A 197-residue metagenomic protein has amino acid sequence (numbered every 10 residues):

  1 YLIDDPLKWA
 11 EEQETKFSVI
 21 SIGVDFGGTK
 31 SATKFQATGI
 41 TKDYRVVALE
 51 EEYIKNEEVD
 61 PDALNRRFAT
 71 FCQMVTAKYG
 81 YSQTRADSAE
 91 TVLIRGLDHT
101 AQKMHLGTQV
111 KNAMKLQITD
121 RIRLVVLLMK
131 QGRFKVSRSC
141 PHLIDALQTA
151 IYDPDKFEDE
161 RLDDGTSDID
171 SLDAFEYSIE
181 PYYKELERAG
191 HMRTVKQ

Functional and structural regions predicted by a protein language model:
Y1-G27: ATPase catalytic-site recognition across NTP-hydrolyzing enzymes
L2-D4, K8, E180-Q197: Acidic two-metal-ion nuclease catalytic site recognized across multiple nuclease folds, prominently DnaQ/RNase D-T
I20, K34-Q36: Conserved beta-strand and immediately adjacent loop positions that scaffold enzyme active sites
G28-K34: Short, flexible loop/turn motifs enriched in small residues
Q36, D43-D164, E185-A189, Q197: Mg2+-dependent endonuclease catalytic cores in nucleic-acid-processing enzymes, primarily RNase H-like
Y177: Active-site or metal-binding loop neighborhoods of secreted/extracellular toxin and effector enzymes
